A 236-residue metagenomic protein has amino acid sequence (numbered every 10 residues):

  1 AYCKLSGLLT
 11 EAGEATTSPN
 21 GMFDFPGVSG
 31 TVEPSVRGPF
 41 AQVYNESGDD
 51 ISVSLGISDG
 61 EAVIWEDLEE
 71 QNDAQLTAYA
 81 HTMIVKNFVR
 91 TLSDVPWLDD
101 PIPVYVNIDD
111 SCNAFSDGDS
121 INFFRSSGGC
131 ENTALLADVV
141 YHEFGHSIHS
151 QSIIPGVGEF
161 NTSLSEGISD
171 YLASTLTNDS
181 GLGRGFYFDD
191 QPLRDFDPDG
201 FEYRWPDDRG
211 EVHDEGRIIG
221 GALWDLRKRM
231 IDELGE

Functional and structural regions predicted by a protein language model:
A1-V140, S147-I168, S174-E236: Zymogen propeptides/activation segments of proteases
